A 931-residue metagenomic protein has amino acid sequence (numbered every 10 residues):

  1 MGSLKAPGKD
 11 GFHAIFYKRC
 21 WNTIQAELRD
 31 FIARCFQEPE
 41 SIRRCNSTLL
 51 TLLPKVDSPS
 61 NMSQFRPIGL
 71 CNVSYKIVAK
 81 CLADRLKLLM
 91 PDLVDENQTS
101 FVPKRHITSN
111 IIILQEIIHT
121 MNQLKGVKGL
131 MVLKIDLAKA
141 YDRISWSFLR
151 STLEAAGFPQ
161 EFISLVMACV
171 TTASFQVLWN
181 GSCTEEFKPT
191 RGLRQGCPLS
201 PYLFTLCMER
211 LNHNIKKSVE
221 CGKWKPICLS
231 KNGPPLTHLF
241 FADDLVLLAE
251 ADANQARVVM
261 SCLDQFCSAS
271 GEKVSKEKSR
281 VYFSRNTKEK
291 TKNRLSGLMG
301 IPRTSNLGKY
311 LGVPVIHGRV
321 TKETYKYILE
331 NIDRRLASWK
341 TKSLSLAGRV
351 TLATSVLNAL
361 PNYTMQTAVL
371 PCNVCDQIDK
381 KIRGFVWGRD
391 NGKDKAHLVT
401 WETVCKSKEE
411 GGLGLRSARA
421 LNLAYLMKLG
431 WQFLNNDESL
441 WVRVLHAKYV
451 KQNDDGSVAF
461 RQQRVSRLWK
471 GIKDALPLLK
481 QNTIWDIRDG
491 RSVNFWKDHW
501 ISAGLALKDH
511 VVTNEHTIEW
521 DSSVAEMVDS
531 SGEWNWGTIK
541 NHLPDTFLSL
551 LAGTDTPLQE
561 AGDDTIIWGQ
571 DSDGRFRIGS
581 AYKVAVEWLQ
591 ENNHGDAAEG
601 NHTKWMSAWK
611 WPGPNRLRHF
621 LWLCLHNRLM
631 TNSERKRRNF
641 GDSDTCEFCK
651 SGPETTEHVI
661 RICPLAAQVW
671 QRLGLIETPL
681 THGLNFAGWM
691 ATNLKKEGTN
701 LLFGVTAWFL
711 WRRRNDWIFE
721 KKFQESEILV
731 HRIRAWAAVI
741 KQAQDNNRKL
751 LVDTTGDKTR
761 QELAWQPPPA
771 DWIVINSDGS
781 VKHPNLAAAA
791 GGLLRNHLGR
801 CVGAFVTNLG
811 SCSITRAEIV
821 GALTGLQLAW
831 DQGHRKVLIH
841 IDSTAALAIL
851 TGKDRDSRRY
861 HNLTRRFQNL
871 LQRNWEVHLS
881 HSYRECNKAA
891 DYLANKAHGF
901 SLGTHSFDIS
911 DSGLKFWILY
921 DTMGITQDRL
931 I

Functional and structural regions predicted by a protein language model:
M1-I931: A helix-boundary/hinge signal
